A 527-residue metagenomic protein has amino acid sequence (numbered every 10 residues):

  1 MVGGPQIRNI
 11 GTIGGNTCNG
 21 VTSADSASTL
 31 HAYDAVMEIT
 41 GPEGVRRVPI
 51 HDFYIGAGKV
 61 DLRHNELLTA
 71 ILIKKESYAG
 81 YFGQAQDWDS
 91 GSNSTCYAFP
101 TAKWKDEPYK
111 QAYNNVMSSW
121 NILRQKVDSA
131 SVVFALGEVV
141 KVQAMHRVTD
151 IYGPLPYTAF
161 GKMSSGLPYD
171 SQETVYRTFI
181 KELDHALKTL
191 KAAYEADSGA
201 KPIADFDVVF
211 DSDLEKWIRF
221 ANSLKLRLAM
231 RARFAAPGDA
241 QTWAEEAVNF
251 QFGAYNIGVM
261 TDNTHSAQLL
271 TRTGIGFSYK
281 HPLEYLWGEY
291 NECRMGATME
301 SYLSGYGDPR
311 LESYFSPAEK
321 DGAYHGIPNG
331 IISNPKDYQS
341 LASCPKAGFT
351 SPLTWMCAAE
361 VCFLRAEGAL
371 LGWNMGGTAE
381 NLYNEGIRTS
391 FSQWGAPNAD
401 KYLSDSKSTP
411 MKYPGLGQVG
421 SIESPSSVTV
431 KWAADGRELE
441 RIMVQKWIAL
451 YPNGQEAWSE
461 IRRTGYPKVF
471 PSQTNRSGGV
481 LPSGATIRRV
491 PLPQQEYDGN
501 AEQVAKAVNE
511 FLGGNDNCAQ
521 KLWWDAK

Functional and structural regions predicted by a protein language model:
M1-S77: C-terminal structural segment of proteins
N9-T12, Y78, F315-P317, A399 (+1 more regions): Short coil/turn segments at secondary-structure boundaries
P42, H51-Y54, E66, K74 (+5 more regions): C-terminal extensions
K75-A85: Hydrophobic alpha-helical membrane-insertion signals
Q84-N398, W432-R437, Q445: Structured, solvent-exposed acidic/aromatic patches
F391-K527: C-terminal functional modules
